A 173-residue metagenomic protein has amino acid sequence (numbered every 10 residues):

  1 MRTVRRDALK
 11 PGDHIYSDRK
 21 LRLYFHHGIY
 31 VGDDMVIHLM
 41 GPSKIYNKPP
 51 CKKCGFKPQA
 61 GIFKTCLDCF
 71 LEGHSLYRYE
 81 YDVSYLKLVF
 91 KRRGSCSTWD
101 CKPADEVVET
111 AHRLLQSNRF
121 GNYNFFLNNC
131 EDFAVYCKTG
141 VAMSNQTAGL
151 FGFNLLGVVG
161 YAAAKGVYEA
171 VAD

Functional and structural regions predicted by a protein language model:
M1-V4: Short alpha-helix capping/helix-loop boundary micro-motifs
D7-R93: Glycine-rich catalytic cores of cysteine/serine-nucleophile enzymes that process amide/ester linkages in cell-envelope
C96-D173: Activation targets extended, charge/polar-rich intrinsically disordered C-terminal tails
